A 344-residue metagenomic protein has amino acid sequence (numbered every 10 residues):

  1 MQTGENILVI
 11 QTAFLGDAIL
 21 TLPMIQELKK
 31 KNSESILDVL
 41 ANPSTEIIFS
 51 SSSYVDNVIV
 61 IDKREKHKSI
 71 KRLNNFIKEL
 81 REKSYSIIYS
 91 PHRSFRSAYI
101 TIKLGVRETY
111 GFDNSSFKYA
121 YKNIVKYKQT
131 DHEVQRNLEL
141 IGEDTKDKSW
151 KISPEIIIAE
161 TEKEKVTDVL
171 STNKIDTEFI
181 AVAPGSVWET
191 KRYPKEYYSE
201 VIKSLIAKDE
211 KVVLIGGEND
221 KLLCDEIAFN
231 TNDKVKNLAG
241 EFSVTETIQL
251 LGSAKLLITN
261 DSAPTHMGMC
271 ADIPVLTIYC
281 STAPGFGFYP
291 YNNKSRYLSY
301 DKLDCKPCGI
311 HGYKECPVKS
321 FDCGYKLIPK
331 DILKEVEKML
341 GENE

Functional and structural regions predicted by a protein language model:
M1-E344: Catalytic machinery of carbohydrate-active enzymes, primarily nucleotide-sugar-dependent glycosyltransferases
